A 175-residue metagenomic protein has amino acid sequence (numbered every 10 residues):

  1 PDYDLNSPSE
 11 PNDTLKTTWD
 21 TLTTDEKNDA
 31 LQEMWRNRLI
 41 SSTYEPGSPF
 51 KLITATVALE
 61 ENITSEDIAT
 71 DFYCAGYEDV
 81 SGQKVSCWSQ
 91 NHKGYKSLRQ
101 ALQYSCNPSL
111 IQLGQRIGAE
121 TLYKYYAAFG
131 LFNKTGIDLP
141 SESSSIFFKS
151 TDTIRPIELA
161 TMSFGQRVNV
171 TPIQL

Functional and structural regions predicted by a protein language model:
P1-S48, I53-L175: Beta-lactam-recognizing serine transpeptidase/beta-lactamase-like catalytic domain environment
